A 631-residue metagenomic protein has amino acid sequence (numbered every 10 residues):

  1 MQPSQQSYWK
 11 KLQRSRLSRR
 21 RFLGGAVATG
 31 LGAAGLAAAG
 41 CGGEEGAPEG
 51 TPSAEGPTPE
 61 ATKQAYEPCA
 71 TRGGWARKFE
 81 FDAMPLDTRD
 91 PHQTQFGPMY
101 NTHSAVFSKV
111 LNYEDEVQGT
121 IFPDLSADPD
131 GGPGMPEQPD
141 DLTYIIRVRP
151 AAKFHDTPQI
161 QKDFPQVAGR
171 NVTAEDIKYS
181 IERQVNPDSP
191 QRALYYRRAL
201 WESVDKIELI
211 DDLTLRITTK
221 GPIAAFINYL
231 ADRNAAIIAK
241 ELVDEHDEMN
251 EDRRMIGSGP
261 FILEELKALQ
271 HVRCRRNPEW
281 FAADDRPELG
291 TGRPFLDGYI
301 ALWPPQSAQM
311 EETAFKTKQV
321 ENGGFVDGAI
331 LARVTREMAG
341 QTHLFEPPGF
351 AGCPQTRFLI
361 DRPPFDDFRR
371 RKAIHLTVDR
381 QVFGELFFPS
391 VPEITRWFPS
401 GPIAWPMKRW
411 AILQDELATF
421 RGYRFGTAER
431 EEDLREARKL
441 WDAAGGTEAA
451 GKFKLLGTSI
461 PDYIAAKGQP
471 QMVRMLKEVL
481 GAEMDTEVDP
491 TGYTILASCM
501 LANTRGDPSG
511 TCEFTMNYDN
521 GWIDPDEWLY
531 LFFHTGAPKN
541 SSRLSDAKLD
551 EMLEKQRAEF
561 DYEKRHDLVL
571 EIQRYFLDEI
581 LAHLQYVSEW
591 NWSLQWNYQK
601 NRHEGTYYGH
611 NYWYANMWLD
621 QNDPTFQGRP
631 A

Functional and structural regions predicted by a protein language model:
M1-R21, A28-G35: N-terminal secretory signal peptides
V27-A38, E80, G97, N101-T102 (+6 more regions): Detector for C-terminal structural segments
E44, K78, D82, A268-Q270 (+7 more regions): Ligand/substrate-recognition segments at binding pockets and active sites
A47, F81, P190-L194, K206-I207 (+4 more regions): Extracellular/periplasmic solute-recognition and catalytic clefts
A76-D140, E182, I256: N-terminal lobe/hinge region of extracytoplasmic solute-binding protein
R77, G169, T173-Y179, D212-T218 (+8 more regions): Alpha-helical secondary-structure segments
P139, H155, T218-I238, D252-M310 (+2 more regions): Aromatic-rich, solvent-exposed beta-strand/loop patch
Q166, E175-K178, R183-V243, P260-K267: Surface-exposed binding/hinge segments that line and control ligand-binding clefts or catalytic entry sites
